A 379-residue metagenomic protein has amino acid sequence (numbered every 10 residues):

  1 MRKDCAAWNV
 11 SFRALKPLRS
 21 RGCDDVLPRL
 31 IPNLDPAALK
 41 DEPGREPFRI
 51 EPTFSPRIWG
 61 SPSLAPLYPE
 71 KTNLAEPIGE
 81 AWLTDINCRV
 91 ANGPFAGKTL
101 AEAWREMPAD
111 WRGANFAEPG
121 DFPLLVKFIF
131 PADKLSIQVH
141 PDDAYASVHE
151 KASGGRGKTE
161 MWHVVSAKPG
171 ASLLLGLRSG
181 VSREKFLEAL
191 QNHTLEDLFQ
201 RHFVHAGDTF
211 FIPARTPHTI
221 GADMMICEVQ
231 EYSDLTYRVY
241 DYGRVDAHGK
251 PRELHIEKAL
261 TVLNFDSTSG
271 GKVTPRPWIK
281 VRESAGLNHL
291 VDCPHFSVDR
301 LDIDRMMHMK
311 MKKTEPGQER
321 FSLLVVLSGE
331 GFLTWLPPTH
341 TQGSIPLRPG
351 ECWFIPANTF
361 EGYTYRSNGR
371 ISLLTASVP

Functional and structural regions predicted by a protein language model:
R2-V181, D241-K272, R276, V298: Transition-metal
I129-K134, A167-G170, T216-T236, R348-C352 (+1 more regions): Ligand-binding loop in jelly-roll beta-barrel domains
V139-P141, V165-K168, L177-S179, L190 (+6 more regions): Short, structured patches in soluble enzyme cores that scaffold and shape functional sites
L174-D197, C227-S267, G369-P379: Double-stranded beta-helix
F199-F210, L336-T359: Short acidic-glycine-tyrosine-enriched beta hairpin
L254-E319: Functionally critical, mid-to-C-terminal surface segments that flank or help form catalytic/ligand
M307-H308, G329-T334, C352: Short beta-strand segments in beta-sandwich/barrel cores
L324: Structured binding elements
